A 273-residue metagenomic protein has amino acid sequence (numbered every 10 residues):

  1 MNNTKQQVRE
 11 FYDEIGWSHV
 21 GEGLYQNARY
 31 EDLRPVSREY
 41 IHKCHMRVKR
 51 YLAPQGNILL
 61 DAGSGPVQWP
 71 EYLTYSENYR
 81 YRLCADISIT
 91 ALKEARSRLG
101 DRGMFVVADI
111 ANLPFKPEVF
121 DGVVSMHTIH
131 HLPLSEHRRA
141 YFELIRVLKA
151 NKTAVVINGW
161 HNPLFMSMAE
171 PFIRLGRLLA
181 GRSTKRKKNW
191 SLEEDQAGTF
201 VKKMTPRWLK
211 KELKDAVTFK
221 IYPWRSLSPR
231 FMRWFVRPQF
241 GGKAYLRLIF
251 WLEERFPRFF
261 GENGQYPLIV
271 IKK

Functional and structural regions predicted by a protein language model:
M1-A53, Q68-Y72: Conserved class I S-adenosyl-L-methionine
L60, G65-N112: Class I SAM-dependent methyltransferase SAM/SAH-binding core
V124: A conserved beta-strand element that flanks and buttresses the S-adenosyl-L-methionine
H127-T128: Short catalytic micro-motifs in class I SAM-dependent methyltransferases
R138-A150: A short glycine-rich, Lys/Arg-flanked "PGG" loop and its adjoining helix->strand segment in the class I
T153-R182: Conserved class I S-adenosyl-L-methionine
A197-A216: Short alpha-helix
R207, K220-K273: A C-terminal cap/extension of S-adenosyl-L-methionine-dependent methyltransferases that defines the acceptor-substrate
